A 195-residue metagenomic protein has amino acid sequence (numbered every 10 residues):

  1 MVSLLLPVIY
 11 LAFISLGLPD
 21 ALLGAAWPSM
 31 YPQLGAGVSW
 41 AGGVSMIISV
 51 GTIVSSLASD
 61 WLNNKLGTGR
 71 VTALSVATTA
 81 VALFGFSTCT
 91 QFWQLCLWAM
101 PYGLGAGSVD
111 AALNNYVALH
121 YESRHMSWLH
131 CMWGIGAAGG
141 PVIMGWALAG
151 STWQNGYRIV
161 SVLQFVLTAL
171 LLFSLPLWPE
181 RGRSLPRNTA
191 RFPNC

Functional and structural regions predicted by a protein language model:
L4-A36: Extracytoplasmic
V8-I9, Q91-A99: Short hydrophobic/alpha-helical segments at membrane-entry points of transmembrane helices in Major Facilitator
A21, I48-L57, A137-A138: Residue-level signature of mid-helix packing/kink "hotspots" within the transmembrane helices of 12-pass Major
W27, S59, G136-G156: Small-residue (Gly/Pro/Ala) motifs that create kinks and tight helix-helix packing interfaces
I53-W93: Conserved MFS/SLC helix-loop-helix module at the cytosolic interface between two early adjacent transmembrane helices
A82-F86, Y102, L171: MFS-fold secondary transporters
W98-G134: Cytoplasmic helix-loop-helix junction between adjacent transmembrane helices in 12-TM secondary transporters
G156-P176: Symmetry-related core transmembrane helices of the 12-TM Major Facilitator Superfamily/SLC fold
